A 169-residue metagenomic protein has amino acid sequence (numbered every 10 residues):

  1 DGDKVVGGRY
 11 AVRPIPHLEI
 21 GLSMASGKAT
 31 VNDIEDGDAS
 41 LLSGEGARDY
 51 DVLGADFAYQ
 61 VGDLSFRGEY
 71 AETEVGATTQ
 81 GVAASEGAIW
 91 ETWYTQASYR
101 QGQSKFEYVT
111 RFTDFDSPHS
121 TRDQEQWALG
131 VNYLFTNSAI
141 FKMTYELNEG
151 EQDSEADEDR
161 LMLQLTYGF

Functional and structural regions predicted by a protein language model:
D1-G2, G87, D116-E125, E151-E158: Solvent-exposed loop/turn segments connecting transmembrane beta-strands in outer-membrane beta-barrel proteins
D1-W90: Surface-exposed beta-loop-beta
R9-A11, G54-A58, Q96-S98, G130 (+2 more regions): Outer-membrane beta-barrel architecture
P16-I20, D63-R67, S104-Y108, F135-M143: Repeated loop/turn-to-beta-strand initiation elements of outer-membrane beta-barrel proteins
M24-T30, V61-D63, Y70-G76, Q101-Q103 (+3 more regions): Transmembrane beta-strands of outer-membrane beta-barrel pores
A88-E107, R111-T113: Loop/turn-rich, solvent-exposed surfaces of beta-rich toroidal or solenoidal domains
A128-E158: Internal helix-turn-beta structural module
D157-F169: Outer-membrane beta-barrel "beta-signal"
